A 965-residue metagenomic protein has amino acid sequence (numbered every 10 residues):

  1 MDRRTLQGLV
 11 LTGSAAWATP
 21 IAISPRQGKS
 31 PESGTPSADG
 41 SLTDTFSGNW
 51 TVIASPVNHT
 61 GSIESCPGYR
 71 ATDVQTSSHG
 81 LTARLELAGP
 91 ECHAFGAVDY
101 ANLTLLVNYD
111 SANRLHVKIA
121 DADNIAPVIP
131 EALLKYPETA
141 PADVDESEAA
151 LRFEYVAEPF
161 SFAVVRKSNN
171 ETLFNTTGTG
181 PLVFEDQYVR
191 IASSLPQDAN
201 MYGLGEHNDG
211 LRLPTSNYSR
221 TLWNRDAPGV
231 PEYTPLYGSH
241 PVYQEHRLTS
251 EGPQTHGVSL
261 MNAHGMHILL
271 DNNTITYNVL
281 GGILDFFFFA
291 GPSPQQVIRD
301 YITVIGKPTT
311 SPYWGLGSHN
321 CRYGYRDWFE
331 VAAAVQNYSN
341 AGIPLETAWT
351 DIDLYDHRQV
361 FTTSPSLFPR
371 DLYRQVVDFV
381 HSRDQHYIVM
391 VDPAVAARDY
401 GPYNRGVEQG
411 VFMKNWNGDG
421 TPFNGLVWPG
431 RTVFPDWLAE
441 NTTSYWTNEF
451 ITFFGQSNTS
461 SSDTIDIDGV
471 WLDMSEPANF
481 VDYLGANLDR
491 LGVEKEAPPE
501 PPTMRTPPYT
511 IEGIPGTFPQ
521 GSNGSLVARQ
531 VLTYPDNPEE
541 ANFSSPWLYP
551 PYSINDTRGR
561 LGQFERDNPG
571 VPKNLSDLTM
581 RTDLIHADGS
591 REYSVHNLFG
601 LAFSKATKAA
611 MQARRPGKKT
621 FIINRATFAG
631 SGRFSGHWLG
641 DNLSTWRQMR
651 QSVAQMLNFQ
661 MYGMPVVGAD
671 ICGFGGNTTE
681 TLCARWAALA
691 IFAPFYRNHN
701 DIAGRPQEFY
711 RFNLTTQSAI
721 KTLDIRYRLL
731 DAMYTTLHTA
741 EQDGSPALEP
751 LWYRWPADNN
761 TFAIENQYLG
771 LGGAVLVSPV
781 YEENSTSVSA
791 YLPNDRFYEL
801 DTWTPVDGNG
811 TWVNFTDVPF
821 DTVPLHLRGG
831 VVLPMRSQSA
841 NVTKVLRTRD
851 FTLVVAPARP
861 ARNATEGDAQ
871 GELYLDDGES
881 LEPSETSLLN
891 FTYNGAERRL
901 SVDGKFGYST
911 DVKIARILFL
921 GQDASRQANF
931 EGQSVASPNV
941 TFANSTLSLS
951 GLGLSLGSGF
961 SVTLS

Functional and structural regions predicted by a protein language model:
M1-G28: Fungal secretory targeting signals
P25-T76, G80, E171-V823, R828: Catalytic-domain carbohydrate-binding cleft regions of carbohydrate-active enzymes
G40-L87, E91-H93, D99-E148: A low-complexity, Ser/Thr/Gly/Pro-enriched, surface-exposed linker/loop concept that marks segments flanking
S55-E64, G80, V230, L827-S934 (+2 more regions): Accessory, solvent-exposed terminal regions and/or long lumenal/extracellular loops of proteins
A83-L85, V107, V117-I119, A150 (+3 more regions): Short, well-ordered beta-strand segments enriched in hydrophobic/aromatic residues
C92-A112, I129-E138, K167-N169, T176-V183 (+2 more regions): Extended Gly/Ser/Thr-rich low-complexity repeat segments, especially those forming or decorating extracellular
V144, Y791-T804, I917-V935: Solvent-exposed beta-hairpin/edge-strand motifs
S147-F184, R383: Hydrophobic or amphipathic alpha-helical targeting/insertion segments
